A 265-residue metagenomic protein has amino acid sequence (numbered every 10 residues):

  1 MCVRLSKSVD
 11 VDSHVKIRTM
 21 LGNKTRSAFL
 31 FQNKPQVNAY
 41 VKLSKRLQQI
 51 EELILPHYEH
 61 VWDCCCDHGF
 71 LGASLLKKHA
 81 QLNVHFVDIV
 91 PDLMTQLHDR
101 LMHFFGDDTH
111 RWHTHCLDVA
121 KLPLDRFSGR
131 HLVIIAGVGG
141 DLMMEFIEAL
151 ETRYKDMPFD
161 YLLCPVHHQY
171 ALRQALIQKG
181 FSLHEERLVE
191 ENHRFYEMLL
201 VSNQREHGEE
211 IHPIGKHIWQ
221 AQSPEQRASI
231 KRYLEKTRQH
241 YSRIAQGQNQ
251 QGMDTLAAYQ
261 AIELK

Functional and structural regions predicted by a protein language model:
L30-E59, A73-S74, P91: S-adenosyl-L-methionine
N33-Q48, L122-L124, H131-L132, D141-K265: Class I S-adenosyl-L-methionine
Y58-D67: Conserved class I S-adenosyl-L-methionine
D67, V138-D141: Short glycine-rich anion-binding loops that position phosphate/pyrophosphate groups of nucleotides and phosphorylated
H68-Q81: Conserved SAM-binding loop of SAM-dependent methyltransferases across substrates and taxa, primarily the Class I
N83-D88: Conserved SAM-binding motif I beta-strand of class I
D92-F127: S-adenosyl-L-methionine
